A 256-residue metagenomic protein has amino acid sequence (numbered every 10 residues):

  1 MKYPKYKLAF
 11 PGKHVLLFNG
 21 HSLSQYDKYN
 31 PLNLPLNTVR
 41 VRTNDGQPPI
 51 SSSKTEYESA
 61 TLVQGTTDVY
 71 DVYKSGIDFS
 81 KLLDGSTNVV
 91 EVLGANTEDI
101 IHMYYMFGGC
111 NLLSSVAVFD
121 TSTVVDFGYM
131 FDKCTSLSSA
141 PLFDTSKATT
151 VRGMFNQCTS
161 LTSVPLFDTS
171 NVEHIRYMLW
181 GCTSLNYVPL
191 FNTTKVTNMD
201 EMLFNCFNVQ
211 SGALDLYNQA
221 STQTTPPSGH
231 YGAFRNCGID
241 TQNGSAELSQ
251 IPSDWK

Functional and structural regions predicted by a protein language model:
M1-L32: N-terminal low-complexity, intrinsically disordered "leader/linker" segments enriched in small/polar and basic residues
H14, Q25-K256: Negatively charged
